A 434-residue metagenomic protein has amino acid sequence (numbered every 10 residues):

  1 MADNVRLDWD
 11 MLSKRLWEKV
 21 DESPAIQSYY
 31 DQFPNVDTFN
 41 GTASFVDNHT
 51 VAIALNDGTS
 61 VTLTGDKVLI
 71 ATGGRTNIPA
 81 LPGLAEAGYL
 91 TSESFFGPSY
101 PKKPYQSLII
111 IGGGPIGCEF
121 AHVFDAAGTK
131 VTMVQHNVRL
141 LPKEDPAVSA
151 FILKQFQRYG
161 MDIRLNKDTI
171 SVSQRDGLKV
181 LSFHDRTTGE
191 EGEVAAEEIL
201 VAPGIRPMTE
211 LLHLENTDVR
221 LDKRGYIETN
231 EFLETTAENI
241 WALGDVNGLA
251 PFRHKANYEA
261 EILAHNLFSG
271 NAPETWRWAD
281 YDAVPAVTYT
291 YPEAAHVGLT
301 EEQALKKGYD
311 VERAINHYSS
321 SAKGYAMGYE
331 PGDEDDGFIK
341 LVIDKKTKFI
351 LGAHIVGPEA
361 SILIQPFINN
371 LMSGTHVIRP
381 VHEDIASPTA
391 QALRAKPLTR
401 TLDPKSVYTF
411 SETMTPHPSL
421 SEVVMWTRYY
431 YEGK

Functional and structural regions predicted by a protein language model:
M1-L7, N35, R75-N77, R220-D222 (+2 more regions): A short alpha-helix-loop-beta-strand transition element characteristic of N-terminal alpha/beta dinucleotide-binding
M1-T62, D145-K167, D176, E302-Q303: N-terminal Rossmann-like dinucleotide/flavin-binding domain of flavoprotein oxidoreductases that bind FAD/FMN
E18-P24, G97, Y105-I109, P115-E190 (+2 more regions): Rossmann-like dinucleotide-binding cores of NAD(P)H-dependent redox enzymes
D21-I111, V180-T236: FAD-binding core/adjacent interface of flavoenzyme oxidoreductases
I78-A80, F124, L141, M208-L211 (+3 more regions): Glycine/Thr-rich phosphate-binding loops of Rossmann-like dinucleotide-binding domains
A85-P104, E193-P273, P366-S373, P380-A386 (+1 more regions): FAD-site-proximal beta/loop scaffold in flavoenzymes
R175, L211, D218-R220, Y329-D336: Short loop/turn motifs at secondary-structure junctions and domain boundaries
T290-T300, L305-K434: Flexible, glycine-rich terminal cap/loop adjacent to redox cofactors in electron-transfer oxidoreductases
